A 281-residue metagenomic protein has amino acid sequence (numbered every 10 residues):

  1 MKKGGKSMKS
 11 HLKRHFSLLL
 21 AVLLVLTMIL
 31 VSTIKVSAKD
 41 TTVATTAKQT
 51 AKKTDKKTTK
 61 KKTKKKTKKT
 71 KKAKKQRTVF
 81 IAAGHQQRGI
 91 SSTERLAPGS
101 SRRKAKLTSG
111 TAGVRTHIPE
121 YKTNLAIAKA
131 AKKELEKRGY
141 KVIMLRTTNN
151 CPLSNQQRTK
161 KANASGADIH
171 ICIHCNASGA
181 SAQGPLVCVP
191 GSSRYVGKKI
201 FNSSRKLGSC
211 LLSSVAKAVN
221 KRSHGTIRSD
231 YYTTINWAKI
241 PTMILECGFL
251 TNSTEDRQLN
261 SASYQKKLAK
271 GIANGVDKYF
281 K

Functional and structural regions predicted by a protein language model:
G4-G5, K9-K281: Catalytic-site microenvironment of enzymes that process N-acetyl-hexosamine-containing cell-wall polysaccharides
